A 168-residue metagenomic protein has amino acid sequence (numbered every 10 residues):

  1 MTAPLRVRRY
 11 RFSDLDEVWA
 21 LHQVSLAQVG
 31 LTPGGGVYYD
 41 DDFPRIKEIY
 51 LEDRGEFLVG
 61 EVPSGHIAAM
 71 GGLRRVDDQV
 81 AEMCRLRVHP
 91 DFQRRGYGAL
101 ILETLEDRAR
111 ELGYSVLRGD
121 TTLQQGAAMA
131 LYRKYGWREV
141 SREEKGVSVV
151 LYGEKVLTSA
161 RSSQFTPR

Functional and structural regions predicted by a protein language model:
L5, R9-C84, H89, L102-T104 (+3 more regions): Acetyl-CoA-dependent GNAT
S13, L112, D120: Residue-level signal for short amphipathic helical patches enriched in basic/charged and nearby hydrophobic residues
H89-R95, L123-Q124: Active-site acidic-Proline motif in GNAT/NAT acetyltransferases
G96, G113: Conserved G/P- and acidic residue-centered "switch" motifs that form tight phosphate/ATP-binding loops in soluble
A99: Residues forming the Rossmann-fold NAD(P)(H) cofactor-binding site
S115-R168: C-terminal "cap" of GNAT-fold acetyltransferases
